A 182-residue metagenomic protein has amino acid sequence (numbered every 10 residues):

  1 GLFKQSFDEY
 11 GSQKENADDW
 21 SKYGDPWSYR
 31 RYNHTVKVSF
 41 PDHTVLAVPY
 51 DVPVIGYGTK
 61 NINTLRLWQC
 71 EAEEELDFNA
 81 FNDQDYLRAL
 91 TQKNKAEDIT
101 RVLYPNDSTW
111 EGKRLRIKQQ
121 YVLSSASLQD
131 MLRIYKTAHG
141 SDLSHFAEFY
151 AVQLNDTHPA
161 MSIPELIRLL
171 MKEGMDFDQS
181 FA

Functional and structural regions predicted by a protein language model:
G1-A182: A conserved ligand/cofactor-binding region detector
